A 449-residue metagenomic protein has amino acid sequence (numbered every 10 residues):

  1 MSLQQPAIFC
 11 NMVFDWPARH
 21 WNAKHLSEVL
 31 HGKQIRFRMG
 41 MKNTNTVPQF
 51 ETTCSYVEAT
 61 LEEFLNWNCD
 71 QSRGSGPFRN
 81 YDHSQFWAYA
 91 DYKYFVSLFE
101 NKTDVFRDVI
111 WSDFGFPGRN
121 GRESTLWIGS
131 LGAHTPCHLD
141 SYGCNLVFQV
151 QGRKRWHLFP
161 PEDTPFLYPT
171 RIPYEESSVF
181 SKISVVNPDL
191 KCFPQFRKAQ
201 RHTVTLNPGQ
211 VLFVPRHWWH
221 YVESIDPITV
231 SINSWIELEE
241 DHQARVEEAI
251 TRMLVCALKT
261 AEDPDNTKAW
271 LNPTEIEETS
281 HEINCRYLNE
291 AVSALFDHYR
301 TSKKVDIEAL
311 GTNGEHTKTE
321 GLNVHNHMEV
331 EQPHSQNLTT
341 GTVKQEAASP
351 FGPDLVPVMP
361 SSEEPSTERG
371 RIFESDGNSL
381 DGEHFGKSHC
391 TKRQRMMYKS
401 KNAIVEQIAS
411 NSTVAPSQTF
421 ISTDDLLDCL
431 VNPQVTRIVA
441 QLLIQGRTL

Functional and structural regions predicted by a protein language model:
M1-V211, W219-L449: N-terminal accessory scaffold of Fe(II)-dependent oxygenases
